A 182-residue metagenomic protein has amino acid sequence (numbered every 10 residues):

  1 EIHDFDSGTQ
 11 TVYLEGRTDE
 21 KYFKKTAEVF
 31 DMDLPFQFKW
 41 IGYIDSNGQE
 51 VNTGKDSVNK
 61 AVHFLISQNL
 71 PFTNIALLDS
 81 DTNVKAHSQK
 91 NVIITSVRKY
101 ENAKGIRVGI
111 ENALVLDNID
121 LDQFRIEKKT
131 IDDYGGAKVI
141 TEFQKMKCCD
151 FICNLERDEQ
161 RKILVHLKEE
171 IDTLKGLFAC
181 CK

Functional and structural regions predicted by a protein language model:
E1-I75: RecA-like P-loop NTPase motor core
E1-T9, E20, K24-K25, E142-K182: Nucleic-acid enzyme cleavage-core boundary/entry regions
D19, G54, D79, V115 (+2 more regions): Alpha-helix initiation/capping motif
K24, N74, N83-H87, K175-F178: Extended amphipathic secondary-structure runs
I44, S67-I75, I106, L114 (+1 more regions): Short, surface-exposed, charge-dense and proline/glycine-enriched linear segments
I75-R157: Activity-critical C-terminal alpha-helical subdomain
